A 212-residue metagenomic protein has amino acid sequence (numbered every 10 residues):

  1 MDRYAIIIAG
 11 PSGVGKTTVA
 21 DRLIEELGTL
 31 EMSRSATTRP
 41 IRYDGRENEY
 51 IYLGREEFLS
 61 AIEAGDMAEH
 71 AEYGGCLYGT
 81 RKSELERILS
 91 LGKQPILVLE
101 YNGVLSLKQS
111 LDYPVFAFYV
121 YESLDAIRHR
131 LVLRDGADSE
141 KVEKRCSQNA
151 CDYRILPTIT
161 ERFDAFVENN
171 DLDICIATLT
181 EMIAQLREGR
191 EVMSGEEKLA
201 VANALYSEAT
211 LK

Functional and structural regions predicted by a protein language model:
I8: Hydrophobic anchor at the beta1->P-loop junction of P-loop NTPases
P11: P-loop (Walker A) phosphate-binding loop of NTP-binding proteins
V14: ATP-binding Walker
T17: Walker A/P-loop
E25-S33: Post-Walker A helix-loop "phosphate-sensing" segment adjacent to the P-loop in P-loop NTPases
T37-P95, Y101-N102: ATP-dependent small-molecule kinase phosphotransfer cores that center on conserved nucleotide phosphate-binding segments
P95-E100, S110-R134, E168: Conserved phosphate-donor/acceptor-positioning beta-strand/loop module used by diverse small-molecule
A137-A184, G195-K212: Small-molecule kinase domains that catalyze NTP-dependent phosphoryl transfer to phosphate-bearing small molecules
